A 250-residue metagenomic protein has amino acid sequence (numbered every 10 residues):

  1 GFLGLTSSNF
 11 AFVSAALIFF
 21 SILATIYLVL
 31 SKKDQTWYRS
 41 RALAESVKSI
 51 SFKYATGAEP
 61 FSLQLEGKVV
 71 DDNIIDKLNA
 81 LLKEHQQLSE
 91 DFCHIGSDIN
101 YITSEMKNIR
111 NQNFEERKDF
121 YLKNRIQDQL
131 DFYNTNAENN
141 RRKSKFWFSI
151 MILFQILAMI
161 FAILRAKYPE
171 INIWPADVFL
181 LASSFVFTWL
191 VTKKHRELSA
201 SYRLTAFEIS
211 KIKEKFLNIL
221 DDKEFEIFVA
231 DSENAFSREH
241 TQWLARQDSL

Functional and structural regions predicted by a protein language model:
G1-L250: Conserved non-transmembrane functional hotspots
